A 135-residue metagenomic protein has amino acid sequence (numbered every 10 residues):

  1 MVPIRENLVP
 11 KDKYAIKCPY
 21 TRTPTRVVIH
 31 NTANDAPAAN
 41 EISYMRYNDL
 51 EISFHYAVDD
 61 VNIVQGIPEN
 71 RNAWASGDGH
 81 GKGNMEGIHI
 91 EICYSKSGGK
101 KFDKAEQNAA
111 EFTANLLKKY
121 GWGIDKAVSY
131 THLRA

Functional and structural regions predicted by a protein language model:
M1-G123: Active-site-adjacent loop/helix surface patches within enzyme catalytic domains that shape the substrate-binding cleft
W122-Y130: Short, glycine/acidic-rich hinge or "gate" loops at secondary-structure transitions that mediate conformational
T131-A135: Conserved small/polar residues in nucleotide/adenosyl-binding loops
